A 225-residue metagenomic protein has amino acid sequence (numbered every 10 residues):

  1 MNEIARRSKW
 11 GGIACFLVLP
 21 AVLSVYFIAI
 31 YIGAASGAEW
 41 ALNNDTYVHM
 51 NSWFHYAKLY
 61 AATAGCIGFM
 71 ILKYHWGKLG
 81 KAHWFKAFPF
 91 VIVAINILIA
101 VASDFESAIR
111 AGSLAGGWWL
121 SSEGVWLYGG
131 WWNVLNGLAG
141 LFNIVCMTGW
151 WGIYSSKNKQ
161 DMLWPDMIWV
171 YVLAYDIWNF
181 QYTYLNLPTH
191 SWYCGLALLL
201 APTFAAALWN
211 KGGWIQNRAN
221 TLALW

Functional and structural regions predicted by a protein language model:
M1-L138, W225: N-terminal topogenic module of multi-pass integral membrane proteins
A87-W214, N220: Generic multipass alpha-helical transmembrane bundles of integral membrane proteins
